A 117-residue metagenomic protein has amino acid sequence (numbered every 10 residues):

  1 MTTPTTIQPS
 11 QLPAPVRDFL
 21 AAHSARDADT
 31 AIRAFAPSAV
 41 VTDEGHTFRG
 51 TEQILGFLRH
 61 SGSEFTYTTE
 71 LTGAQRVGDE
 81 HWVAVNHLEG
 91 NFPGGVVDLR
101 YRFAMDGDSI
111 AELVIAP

Functional and structural regions predicted by a protein language model:
M1-A25, D29, R33: Short, low-complexity N-terminal intrinsically disordered segments enriched in polar/charged residues
T2-P4, G56-P117: A beta-strand edge to alpha-helix "cap/lid" segment located at domain peripheries
P9-Q11, R33, P37-V40, H81-W82: Generic signal for short, ordered secondary-structure residues within or immediately flanking folded domains
F19, A31-I32, A39, G50 (+4 more regions): Hydrophobic pocket/interface hotspot
H23, F35-S38, S61, P117: Alpha-helix boundary/capping residues
D29-T30, P37-A74: A solvent-exposed, acidic/Ser-Thr-rich amphipathic alpha-helical stretch
